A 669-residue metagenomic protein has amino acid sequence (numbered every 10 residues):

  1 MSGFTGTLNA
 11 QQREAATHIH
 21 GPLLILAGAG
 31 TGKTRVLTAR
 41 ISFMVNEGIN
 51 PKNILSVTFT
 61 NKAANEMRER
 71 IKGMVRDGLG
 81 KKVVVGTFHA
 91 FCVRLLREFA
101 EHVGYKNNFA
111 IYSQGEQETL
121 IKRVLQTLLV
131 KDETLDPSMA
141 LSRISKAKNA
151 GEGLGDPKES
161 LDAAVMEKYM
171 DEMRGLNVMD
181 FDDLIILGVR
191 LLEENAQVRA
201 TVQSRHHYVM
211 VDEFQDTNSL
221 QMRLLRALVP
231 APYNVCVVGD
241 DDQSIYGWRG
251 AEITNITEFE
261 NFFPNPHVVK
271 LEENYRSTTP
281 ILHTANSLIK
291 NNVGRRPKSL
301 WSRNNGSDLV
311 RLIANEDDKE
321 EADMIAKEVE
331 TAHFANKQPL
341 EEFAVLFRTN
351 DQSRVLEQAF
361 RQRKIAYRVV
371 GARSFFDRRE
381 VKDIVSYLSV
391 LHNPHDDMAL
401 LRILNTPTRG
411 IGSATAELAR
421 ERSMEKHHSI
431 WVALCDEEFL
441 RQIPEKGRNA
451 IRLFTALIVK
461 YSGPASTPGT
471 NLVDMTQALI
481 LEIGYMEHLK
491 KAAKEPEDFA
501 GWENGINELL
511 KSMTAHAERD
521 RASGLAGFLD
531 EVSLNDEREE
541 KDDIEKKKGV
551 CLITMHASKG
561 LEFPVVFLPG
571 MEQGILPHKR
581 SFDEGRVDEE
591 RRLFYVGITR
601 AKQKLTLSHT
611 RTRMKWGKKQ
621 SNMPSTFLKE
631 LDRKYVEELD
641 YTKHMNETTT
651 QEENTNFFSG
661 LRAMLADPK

Functional and structural regions predicted by a protein language model:
M1, E637-K669: Acidic, low-complexity intrinsically disordered tails
S2, H20-L23, G28-T31, S42-Y208 (+12 more regions): A basic/glycine-biased coupling hinge at the interface between accessory DNA-binding modules
T5-H20, L220: N-terminal pre-P-loop "Q-motif" helix
G21, I49-N53, L79-K81, L120 (+10 more regions): Short glycine-/polar-rich loops that comprise or flank the Walker A/P-loop and associated switch/sensor motifs
A29, H206-T217, Q221, D241-D242 (+3 more regions): Conserved Walker B
A29-L37, P51, P264-H267, E272-A366 (+3 more regions): Helicase P-loop NTPase motor core
T31, Q215-G294, K298-R303, M424 (+2 more regions): Conserved helicase motor core of SF1/SF2 NTP-dependent helicases
G155, S353-I365, R378, V385-E638: Conserved helicase C-terminal RecA-like lobe
